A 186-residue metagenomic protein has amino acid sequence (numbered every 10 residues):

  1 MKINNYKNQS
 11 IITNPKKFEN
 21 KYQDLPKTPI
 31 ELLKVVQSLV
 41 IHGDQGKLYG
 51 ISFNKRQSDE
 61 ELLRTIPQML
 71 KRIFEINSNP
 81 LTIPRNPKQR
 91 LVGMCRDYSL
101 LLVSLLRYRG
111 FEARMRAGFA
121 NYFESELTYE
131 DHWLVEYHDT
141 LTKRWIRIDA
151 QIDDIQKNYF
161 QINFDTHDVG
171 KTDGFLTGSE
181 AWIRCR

Functional and structural regions predicted by a protein language model:
M1-R64, K71-Q89, R186: N-terminal accessory/pre-domain segments preceding catalytic cores
K2-I12, L33-H42, G50-K55, F119-W133 (+1 more regions): His-Asp-centered catalytic microenvironments across diverse enzyme cores, prominently the transglutaminase-like
D59-W133: Active-site neighborhood of thiol-dependent amide/isopeptide-bond enzymes
